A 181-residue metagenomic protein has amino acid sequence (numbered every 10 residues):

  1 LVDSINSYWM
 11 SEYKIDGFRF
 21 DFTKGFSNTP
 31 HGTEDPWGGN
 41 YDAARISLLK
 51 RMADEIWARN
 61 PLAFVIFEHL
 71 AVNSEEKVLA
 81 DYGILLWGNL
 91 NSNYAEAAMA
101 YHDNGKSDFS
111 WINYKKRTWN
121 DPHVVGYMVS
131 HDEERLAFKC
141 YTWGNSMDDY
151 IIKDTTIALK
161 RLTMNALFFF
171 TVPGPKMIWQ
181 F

Functional and structural regions predicted by a protein language model:
L1-Y41, M52-N60: Substrate-binding/active-site clefts of carbohydrate-active enzymes
K14, S47-F181: Conserved alpha/beta catalytic core and glycan-binding cleft of carbohydrate-active enzymes
F26, A43, V72-S74: Acidic-and-aromatic substrate-binding clefts and catalytic sites of carbohydrate-active enzymes
